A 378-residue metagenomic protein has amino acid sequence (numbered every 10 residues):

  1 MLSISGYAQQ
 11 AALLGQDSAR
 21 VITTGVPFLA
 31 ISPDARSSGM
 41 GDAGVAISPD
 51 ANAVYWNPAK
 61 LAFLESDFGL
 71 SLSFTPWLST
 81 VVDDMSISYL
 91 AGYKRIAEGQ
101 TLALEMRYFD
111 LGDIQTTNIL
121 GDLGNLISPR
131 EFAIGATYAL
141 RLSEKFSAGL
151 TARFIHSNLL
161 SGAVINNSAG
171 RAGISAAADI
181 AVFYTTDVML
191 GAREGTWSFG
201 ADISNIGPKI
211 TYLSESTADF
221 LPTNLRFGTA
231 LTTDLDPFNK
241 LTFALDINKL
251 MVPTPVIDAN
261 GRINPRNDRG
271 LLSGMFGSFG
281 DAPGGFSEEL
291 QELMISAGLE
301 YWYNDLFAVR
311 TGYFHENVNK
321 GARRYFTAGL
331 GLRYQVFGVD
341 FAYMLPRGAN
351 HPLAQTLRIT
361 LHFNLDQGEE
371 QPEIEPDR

Functional and structural regions predicted by a protein language model:
M1-A11: Bacterial Sec-dependent N-terminal signal peptides
Q9-R378: Subset of outer-membrane beta-barrel
